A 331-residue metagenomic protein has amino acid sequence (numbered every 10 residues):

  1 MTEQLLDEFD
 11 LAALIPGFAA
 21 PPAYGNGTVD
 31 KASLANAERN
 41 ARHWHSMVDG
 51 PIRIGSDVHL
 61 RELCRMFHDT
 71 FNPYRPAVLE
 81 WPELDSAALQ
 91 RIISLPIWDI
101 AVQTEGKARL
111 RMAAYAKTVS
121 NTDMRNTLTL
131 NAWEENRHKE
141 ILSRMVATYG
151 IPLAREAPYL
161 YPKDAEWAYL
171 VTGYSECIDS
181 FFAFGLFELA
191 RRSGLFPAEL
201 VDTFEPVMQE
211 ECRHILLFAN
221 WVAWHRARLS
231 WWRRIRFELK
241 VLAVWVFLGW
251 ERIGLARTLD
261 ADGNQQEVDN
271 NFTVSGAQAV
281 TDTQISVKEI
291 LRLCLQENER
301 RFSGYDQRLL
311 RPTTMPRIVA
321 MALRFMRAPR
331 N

Functional and structural regions predicted by a protein language model:
M1-N126, T148-R155, P162, A227-N331: Terminal targeting/low-complexity segments that flank the catalytic cores of oxidoreductases
A101-R109, N131-V146, T172-A183, V207-F218: Alpha-helical transition-metal enzyme core signature, strongest for iron centers
N126-L130, D202-E205: Short, charged, amphipathic alpha-helical segments
E140, R144-A147, I151, L216-A223 (+1 more regions): Charged/polar positions within long, soluble alpha-helices
M145-A154, A168-G194: All-alpha helical catalytic cores of prenyl diphosphate-utilizing isoprenoid enzymes
G185-L195, E199-W231: Active-site-proximal binding-pocket segments
